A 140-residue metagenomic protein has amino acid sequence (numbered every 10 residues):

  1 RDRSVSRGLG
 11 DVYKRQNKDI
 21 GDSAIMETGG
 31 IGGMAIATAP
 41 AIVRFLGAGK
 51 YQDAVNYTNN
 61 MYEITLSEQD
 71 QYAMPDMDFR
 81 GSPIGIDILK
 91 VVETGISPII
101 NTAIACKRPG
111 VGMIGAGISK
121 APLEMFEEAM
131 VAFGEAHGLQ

Functional and structural regions predicted by a protein language model:
D2-Y13: Single conserved hydrophobic/aromatic residue that forms the stacking wall/gate of nucleotide- or nucleobase-binding
R3, A41-I42: Residues within well-ordered alpha helices
S4, L46-G49: Short coil/turn residues that cap or connect secondary-structure elements
D11, F45-L46: Substrate-recognition/cap regions that form aromatic- and gly/pro-loop-enriched pockets for small-molecule ligands
K14-S23: Acidic/His metal-coordination segments adjacent to aromatic residues that form catalytic metal sites in metalloenzymes
D22-P40: Conserved phosphate/anionic-ligand binding catalytic regions in large, soluble enzymes, centered on
A35, A48-I64: Active/binding-pocket-proximal capping segment
I64-Q140: Internal helix-turn-beta structural module
